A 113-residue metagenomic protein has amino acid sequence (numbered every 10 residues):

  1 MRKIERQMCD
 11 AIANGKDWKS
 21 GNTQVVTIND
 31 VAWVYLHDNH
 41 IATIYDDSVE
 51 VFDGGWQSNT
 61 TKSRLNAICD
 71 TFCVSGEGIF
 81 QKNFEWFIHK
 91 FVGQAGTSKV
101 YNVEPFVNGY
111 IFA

Functional and structural regions predicted by a protein language model:
M1-A113: Terminal leader/tail segments of proteins
